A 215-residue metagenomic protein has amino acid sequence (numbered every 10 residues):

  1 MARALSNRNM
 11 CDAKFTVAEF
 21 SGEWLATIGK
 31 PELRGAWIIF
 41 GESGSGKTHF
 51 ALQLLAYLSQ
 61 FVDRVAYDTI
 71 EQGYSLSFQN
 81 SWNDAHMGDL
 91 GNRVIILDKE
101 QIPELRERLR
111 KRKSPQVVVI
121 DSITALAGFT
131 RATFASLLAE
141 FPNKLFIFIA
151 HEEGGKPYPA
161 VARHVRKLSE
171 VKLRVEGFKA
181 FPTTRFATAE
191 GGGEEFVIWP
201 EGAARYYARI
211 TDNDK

Functional and structural regions predicted by a protein language model:
M1-K14: Charged, amphipathic alpha-helical linker segments immediately N-terminal to NTP-binding catalytic cores
F15-P31: Pre-Walker A adenine-sensing motif
L33-P103: Conserved P-loop
R34, V62, P115, N143 (+1 more regions): Short, well-ordered alpha-helix to beta-strand connector turns
K47-T48, A127-A132, P157-Y158: Active-site-adjacent loop/helix micro-motif of nuclease/hydrolase catalytic cores
S77-S81, T133-L137, H164-L168: Alpha-helical scaffold elements adjacent to nucleotide-binding pockets in ATP/GTP-utilizing enzyme cores
I95-I149: Phosphate-binding/switch loop-helix module in NTP-utilizing enzymes
A139-K215: Phosphate-binding/switch region of NTP-binding enzymes
